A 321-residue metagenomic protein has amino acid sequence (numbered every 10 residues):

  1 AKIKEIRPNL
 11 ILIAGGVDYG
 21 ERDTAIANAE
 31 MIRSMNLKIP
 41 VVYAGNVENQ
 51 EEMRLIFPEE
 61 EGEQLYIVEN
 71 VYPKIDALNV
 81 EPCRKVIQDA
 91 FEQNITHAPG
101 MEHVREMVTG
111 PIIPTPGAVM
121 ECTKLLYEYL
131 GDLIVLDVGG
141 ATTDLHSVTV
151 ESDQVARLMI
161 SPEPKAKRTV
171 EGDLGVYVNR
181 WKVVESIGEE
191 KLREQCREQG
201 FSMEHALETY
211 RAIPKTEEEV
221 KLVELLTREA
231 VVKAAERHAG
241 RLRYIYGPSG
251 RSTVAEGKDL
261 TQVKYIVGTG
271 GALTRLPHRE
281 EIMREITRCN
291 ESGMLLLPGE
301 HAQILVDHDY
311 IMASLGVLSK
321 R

Functional and structural regions predicted by a protein language model:
A1-L133, E219-V232, R237-H238, L242 (+2 more regions): Nucleotide/phosphate-binding catalytic cleft detector across ATP-hydrolyzing and phosphate-transferring enzymes
K38, I112-P114, L158-K233, G299-K320: Glycine-rich phosphate-binding loop plus the immediately following alpha-helix
K124, E128-E198, P277-H301: Glycine-rich phosphate-binding loop of actin/hexokinase-like ATP-binding domains
